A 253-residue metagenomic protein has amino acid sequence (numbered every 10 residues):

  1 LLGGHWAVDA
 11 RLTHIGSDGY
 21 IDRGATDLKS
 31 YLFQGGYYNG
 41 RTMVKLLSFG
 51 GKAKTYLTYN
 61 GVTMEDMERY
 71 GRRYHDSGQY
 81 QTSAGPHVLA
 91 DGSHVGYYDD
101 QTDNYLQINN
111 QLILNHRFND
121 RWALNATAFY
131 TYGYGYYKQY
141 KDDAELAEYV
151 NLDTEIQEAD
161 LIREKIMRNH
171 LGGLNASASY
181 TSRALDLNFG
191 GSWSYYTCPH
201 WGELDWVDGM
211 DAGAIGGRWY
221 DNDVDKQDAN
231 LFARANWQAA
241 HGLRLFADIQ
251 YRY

Functional and structural regions predicted by a protein language model:
L1-G16, I21-T58, L112-N119: Transmembrane beta-barrel wall of Gram-negative outer-membrane proteins
L1-I15, K45, D66-S83, D99-Q101 (+8 more regions): Short intrinsically disordered, low-complexity coil segments enriched in acidic
H5, H14, Y38-N39, H75 (+6 more regions): Histidine (H) residue identity feature
Y20, F33, F49, Y56-Y59 (+10 more regions): Phenylalanine-focused residue identity feature
G24-A25, G61, A123, L204: Short, glycine/charged-enriched secondary-structure capping and boundary segments
Y31-Q34, M67-Y70, A147-Y149, M210-G213: Short, intrinsically disordered/low-complexity patches at protein termini and at juxtamembrane boundaries
M43-Q111, K138-L161: Acidic/polar loop-and-plug regions of large Gram-negative outer-membrane beta-barrel proteins
Y105-Y253: Face-selective signature of the C-terminal outer-membrane beta-barrel domain
